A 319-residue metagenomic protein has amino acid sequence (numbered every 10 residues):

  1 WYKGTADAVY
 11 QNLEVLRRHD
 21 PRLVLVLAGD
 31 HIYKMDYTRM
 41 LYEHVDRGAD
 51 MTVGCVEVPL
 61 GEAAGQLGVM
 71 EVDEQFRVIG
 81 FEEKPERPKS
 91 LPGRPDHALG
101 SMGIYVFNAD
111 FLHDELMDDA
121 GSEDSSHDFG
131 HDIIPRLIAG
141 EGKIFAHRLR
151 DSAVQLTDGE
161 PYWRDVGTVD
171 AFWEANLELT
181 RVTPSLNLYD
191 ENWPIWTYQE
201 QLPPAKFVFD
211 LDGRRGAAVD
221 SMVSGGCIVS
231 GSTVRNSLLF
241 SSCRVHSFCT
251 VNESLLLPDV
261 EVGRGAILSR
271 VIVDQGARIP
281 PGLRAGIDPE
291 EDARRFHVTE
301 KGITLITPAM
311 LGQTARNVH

Functional and structural regions predicted by a protein language model:
W1-T180, A293-A309, T314-H319: Unchanged
D110, D114, D118-H319: Left-handed beta-helix
